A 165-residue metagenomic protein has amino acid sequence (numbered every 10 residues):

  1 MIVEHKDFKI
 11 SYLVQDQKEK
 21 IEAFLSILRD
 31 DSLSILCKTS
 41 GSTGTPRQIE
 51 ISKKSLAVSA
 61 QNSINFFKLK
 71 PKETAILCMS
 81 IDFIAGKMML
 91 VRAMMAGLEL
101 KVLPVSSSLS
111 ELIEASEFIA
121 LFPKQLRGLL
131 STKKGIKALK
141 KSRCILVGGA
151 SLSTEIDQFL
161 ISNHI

Functional and structural regions predicted by a protein language model:
M1-D16, A57-I76, S106-E117: Conserved ATP-dependent adenylate/AMP-binding module captured primarily in the ANL superfamily
K20-K38: Conserved pre-ATP/AMP-binding loop-to-beta segment of ANL
S34-Q61, K68: Conserved AMP-binding A3 loop
T39-S42, A75, L90, I119 (+2 more regions): Conserved S/T- and glycine-rich ATP-binding loop of Class I adenylate-forming
S42, G97, G149: Conserved G/P- and acidic residue-centered "switch" motifs that form tight phosphate/ATP-binding loops in soluble
K53-V58, T74-G128: AMP-binding/adenylate-forming
L98, K140-R143, N163-I165: A short helix->loop->beta-strand "cap" motif at the edges of active sites that frequently abuts
S106-Q158: Adenylate-forming
